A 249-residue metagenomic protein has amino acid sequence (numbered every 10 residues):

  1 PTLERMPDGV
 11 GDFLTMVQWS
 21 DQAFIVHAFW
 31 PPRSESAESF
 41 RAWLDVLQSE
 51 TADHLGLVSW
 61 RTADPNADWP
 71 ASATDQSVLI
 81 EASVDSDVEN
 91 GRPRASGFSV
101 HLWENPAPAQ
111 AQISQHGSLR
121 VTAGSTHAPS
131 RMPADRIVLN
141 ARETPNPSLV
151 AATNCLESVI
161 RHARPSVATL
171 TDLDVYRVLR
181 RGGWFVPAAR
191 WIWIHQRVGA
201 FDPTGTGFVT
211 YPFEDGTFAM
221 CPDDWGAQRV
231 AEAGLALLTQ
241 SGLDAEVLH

Functional and structural regions predicted by a protein language model:
P1-A63, L170-H249: C-terminal interaction module
P1-L14, R92-T122, H127-A128, R190-T206: Generic detector of solvent-exposed, compositionally biased contiguous segments
W19, P93-A95, M132, Y211-P212: A generic structural signal for short, non-catalytic loop/turn and secondary-structure boundary residues
W19-H27, R120-E143, G216-T217: Glycine-rich, often proline-containing surface loops adjacent to acidic residues and nearby aromatics that form
P32-S34, P106, H127, P145 (+1 more regions): Residues that cap or initiate secondary-structure elements
E38-L119: N-terminal low-complexity, intrinsically disordered segments
S39-F40, P70-D75, D135, V150-A152 (+2 more regions): Surface-exposed beta-strand edges and their flanking turn/coil or helix-capping segments
P133-A189: Short helix-loop boundary/capping segments
